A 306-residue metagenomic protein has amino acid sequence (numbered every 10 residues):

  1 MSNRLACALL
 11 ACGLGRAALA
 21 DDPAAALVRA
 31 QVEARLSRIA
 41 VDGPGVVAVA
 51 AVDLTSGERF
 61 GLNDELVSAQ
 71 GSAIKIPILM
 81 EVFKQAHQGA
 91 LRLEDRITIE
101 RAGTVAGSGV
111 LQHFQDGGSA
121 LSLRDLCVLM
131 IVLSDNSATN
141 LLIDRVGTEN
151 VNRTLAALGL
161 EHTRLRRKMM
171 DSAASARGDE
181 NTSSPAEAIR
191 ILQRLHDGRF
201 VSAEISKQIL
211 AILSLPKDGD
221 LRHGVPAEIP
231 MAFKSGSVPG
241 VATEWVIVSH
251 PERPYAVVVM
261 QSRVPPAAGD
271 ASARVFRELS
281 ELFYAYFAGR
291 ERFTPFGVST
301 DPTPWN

Functional and structural regions predicted by a protein language model:
A6-R16: Bacterial N-terminal signal peptides
D21-L66: Beta-lactamase-like hydrolase cores
D22-I39, R145, R190-G219, P226 (+2 more regions): Structured C-terminal helix/loop/strand segments within mature extracytoplasmic catalytic/sensor domains
P44-V46, T55, N63-E65, A69-A73 (+8 more regions): Extracytoplasmic
V46, S119, N140-L192, H196-D197: Mid-domain, small-residue-enriched loop/turn segments at the edges of structured enzyme/sensor domains
L54-T55, L93-G109, V146-G147, I212 (+1 more regions): Acidic helix-start/capping segments at beta-turn-to-alpha-helix junctions
G57, A69-I97, V257: Active-site SXXK
T104-N140, T148: Conserved catalytic neighborhood of penicillin-recognizing serine enzymes
